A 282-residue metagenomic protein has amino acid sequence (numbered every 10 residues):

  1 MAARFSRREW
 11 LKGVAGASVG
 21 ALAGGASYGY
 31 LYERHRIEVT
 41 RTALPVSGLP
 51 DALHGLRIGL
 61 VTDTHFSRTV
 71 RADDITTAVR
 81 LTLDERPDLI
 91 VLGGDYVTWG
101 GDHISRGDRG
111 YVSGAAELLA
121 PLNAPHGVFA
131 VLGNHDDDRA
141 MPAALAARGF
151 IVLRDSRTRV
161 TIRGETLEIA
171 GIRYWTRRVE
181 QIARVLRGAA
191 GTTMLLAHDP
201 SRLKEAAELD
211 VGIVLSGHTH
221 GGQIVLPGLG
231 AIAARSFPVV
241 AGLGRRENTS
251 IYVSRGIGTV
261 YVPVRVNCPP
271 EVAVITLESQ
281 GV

Functional and structural regions predicted by a protein language model:
M1-S18: N-terminal secretory signal peptides and thylakoid transit peptides that target proteins across membranes
L22-L56, R71-A72, T77-R80: C-terminal segment of N-terminal export signals and the immediately downstream linker at the start of the mature
T40-A43, Y111-E180, V185-R187: Extended active-site neighborhood of metal-dependent phosphoesterases/phosphodiesterases
V46-I58, T158-I169, R245-S250: Beta-strand-turn-beta hairpins that frame and shape the catalytic cleft of phosphate-ester-processing enzymes
G55-H65, T166-Y174, M194-H198, S250-R255: Active-site-proximal beta-strand elements of phosphoester/diester hydrolases
L56-A143: Membrane-embedded segments
V61-T62, I90-G94, G127-N134, L153 (+3 more regions): Active-site neighborhood of phospho(di)ester-bond hydrolases with catalytic His/Asp-centered motifs
P200-T276, G281: Conserved beta-sheet core of the metallophosphoesterase superfamily
